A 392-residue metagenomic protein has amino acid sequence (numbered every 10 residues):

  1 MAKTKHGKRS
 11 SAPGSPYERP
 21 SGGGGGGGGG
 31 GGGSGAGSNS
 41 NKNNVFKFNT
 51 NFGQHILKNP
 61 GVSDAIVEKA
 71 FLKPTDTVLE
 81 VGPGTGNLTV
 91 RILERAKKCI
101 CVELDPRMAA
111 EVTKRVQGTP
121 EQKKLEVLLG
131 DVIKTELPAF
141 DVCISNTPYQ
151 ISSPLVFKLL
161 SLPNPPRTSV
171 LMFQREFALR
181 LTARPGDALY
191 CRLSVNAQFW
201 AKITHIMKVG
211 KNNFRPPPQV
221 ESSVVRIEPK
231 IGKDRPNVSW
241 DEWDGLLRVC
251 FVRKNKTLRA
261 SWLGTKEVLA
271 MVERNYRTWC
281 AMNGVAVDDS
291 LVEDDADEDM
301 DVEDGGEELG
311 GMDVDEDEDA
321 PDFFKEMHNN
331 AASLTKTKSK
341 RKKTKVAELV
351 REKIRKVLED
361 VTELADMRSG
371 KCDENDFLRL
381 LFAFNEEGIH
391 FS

Functional and structural regions predicted by a protein language model:
M1-K47, A286-V287, L291-T344, F384-S392: Basic Arg/Gly/Lys-rich low-complexity intrinsically disordered segments
M1-V249, R379, A383, S392: Catalytic cores of RNA-modifying enzymes
S152, W243, N255, S369 (+1 more regions): Short runs of predominantly hydrophobic/aromatic residues within well-ordered alpha helices that form helix-helix
V195-L349: Substrate-binding/catalytic lobe of Class I Rossmann-like enzymes that use SAM or dcSAM, i.e., the mid-to-C-terminal
K356: C-terminal anion-handling pockets and recognition modules
E363-S392: Short, amphipathic C-terminal "tail helix"
